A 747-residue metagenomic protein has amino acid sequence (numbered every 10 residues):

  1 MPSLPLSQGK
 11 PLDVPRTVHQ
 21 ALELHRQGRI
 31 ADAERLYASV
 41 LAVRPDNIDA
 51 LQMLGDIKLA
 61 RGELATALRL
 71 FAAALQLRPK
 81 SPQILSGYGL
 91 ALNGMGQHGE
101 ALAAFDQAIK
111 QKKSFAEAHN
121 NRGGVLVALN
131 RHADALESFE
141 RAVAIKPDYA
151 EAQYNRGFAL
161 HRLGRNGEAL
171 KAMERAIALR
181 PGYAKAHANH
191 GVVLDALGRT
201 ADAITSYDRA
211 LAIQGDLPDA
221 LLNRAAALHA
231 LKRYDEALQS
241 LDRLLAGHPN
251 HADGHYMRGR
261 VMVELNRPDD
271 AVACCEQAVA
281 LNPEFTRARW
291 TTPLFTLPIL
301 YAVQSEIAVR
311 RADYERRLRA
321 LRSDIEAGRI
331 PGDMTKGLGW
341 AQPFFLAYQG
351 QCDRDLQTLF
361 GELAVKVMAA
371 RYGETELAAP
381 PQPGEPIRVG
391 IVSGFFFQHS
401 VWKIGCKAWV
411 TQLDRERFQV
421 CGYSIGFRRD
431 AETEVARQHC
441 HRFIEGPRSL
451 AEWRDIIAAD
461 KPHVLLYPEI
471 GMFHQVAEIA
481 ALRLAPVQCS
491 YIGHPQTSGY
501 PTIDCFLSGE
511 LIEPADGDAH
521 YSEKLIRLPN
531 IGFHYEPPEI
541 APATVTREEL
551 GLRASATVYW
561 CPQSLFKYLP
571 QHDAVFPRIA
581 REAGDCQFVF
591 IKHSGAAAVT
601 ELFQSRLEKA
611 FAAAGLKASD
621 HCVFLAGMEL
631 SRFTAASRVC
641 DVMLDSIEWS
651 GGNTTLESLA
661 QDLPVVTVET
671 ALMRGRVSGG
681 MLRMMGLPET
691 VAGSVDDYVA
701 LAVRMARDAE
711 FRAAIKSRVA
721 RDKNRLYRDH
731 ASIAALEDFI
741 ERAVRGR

Functional and structural regions predicted by a protein language model:
M1-R553, S605, K609-K617, F624 (+4 more regions): Alpha-helical solenoid repeat scaffolds of the TPR/TPR-like class and their adjacent stem/linker regions that mediate
A408-E416, P570-D585: Short hydrophobic signal-anchor/transmembrane segments that target glycosyltransferases and glycosylation machinery
Y423-R428, F588-S605: Glycosyltransferase donor-sugar binding loop
E469, D645-G651, E669: Short Ser/Thr-rich beta->loop micro-motif in glycosyltransferases that lines and helps position the nucleotide-sugar
L644, S658: Donor-sugar nucleotide-binding helix/loop cap in glycosyltransferases
T654-T655, S678: Short glycine/serine-rich donor-binding loops of glycosyltransferases
L659-A660, R683: Short alpha-helix at the nucleotide-sugar/activated-sugar donor binding site of glycosyltransferases and closely
P664-M673: Short hydrophobic beta-strand element within catalytic cores of glycosyltransferases and related nucleotide-activated
